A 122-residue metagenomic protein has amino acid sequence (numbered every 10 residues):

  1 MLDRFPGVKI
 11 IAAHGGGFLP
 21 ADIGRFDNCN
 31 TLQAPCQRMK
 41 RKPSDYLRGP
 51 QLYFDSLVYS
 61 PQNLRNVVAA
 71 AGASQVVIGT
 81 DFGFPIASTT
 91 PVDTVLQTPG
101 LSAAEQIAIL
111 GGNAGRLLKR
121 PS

Functional and structural regions predicted by a protein language model:
L2-V77: Catalytic pocket-lining loop regions of alpha/beta-barrel enzymes, especially the amidohydrolase/enolase/GH5 lineages
V8, R41, Q62-V77, F84-S122: Mid-to-C-terminal alpha-helical segments outside catalytic/metal-binding sites
Q51-D55, G83, T94: Conserved short-loop catalytic and cofactor-binding motifs
